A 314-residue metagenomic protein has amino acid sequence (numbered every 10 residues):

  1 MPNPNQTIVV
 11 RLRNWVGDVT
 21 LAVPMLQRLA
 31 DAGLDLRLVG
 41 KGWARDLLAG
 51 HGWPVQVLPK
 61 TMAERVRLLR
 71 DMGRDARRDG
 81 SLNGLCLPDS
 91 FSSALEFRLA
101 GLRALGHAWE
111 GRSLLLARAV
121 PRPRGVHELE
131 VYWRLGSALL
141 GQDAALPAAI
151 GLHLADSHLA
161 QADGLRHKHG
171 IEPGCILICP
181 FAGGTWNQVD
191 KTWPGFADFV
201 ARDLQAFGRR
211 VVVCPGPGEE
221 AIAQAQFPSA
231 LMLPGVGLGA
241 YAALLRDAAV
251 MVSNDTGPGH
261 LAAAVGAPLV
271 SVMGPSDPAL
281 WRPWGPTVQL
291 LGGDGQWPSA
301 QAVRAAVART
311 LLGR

Functional and structural regions predicted by a protein language model:
M1-R314: Catalytic machinery of carbohydrate-active enzymes, primarily nucleotide-sugar-dependent glycosyltransferases
